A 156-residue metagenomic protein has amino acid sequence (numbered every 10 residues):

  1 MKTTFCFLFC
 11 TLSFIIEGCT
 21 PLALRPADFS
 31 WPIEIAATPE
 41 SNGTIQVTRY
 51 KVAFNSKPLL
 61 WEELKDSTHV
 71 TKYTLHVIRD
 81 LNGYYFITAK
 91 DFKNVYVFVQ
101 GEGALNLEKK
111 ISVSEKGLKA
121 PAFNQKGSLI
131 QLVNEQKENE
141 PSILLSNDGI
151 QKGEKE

Functional and structural regions predicted by a protein language model:
I16-I33: Bacterial Sec signal peptide processing site at the extreme N-terminus
A37-D80: Post-signal-peptide N-terminal segment of Sec-exported extracytoplasmic proteins
V47-L64, N106-E115, K152-E156: Beta-propeller fold detector
T68-V77, S114-G127: Repeated scaffold domains used in trafficking and secretory/extracellular systems, primarily beta-propellers
N82-Y84, K126-S128: Short coil/turn segments that connect the beta-strands within blades of beta-propeller domains
I87-D91, Q131-Q136: Conserved beta-strand positions in repeat-built beta-propeller and related beta-rich domains
F92-V97, E138-L145: Structural motif
V99-G103, L145-D148: Short loop/turn segments that connect beta-strands within beta-propeller blades
